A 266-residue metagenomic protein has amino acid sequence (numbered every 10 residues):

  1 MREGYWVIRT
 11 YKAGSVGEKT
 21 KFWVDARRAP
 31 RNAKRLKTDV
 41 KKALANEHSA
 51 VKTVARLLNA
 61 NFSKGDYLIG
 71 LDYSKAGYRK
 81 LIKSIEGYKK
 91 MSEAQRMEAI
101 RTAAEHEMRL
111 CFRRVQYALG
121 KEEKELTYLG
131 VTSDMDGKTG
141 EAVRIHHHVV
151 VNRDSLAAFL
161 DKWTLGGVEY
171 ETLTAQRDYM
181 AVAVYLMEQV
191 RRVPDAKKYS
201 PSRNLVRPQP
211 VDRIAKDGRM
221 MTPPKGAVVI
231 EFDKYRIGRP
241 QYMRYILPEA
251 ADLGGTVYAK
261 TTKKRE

Functional and structural regions predicted by a protein language model:
M1-V143, R153-E266: Right-hand nucleic-acid polymerase module
